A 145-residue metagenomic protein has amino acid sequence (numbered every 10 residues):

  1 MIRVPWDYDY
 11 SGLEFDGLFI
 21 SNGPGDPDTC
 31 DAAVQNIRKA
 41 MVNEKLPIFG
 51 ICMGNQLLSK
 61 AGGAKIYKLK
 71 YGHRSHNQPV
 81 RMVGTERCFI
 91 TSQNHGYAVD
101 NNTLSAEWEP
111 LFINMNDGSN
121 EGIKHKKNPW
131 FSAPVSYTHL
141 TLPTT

Functional and structural regions predicted by a protein language model:
M1-Y10: A short, well-structured beta->alpha microelement
Y10-L13, S59, N101-S105: Short loop/helix-cap segments at secondary-structure boundaries that form the rim of catalytic
F15, N22-I90, A98: Cysteine-nucleophile active-site neighborhood
F19-N22, F131-P134: Short beta-strands and strand-loop turn motifs
E86-N128, V135: Catalytic beta-strand/loop cores that center a nucleophilic Ser/Cys/Thr and support acyl-enzyme chemistry
T138-T144: Conserved small/polar residues in nucleotide/adenosyl-binding loops
